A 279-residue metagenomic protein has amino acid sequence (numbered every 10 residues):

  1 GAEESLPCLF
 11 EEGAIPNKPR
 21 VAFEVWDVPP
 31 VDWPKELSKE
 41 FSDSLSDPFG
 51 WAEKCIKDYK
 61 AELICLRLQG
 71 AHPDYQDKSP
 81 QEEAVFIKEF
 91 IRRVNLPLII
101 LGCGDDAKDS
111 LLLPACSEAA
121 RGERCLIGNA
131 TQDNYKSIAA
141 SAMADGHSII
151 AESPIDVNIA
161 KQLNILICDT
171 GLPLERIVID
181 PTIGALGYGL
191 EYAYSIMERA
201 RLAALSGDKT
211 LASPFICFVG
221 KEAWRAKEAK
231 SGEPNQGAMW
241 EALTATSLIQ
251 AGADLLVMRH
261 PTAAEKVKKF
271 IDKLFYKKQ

Functional and structural regions predicted by a protein language model:
G1-P48, A251-L255, R259, K278: Alpha/beta catalytic barrel-like cores
N17-P19, K60-E62, V94-L98, R121-C125 (+4 more regions): Short, well-ordered coil/turn segments that N-cap beta-strands
R20-G50, Y75-K78, G102-D106, G128-N129 (+2 more regions): Active-site mouth loops of central-metabolism enzymes
D32-E36, K60-E89, V94, I100-D106 (+1 more regions): Glycine-rich, proline-tolerant flexible connector loops at the mouths of alpha/beta enzymes
I56-K60, I87-R93, P114-R121, S137-D145 (+1 more regions): Acidic (Asp/Glu)-rich catalytic clusters
Y75-L101, P114-G122, E198-S213, C217 (+1 more regions): Alpha-helix-loop-beta-strand connector modules within alpha/beta enzyme cores
D106, S110-L113, A119-A130, Y135-A140 (+1 more regions): Phosphate/pyrophosphate-binding betaalpha-module
D133-F270: Catalytic alpha/beta core domains of metabolic enzymes, predominantly
